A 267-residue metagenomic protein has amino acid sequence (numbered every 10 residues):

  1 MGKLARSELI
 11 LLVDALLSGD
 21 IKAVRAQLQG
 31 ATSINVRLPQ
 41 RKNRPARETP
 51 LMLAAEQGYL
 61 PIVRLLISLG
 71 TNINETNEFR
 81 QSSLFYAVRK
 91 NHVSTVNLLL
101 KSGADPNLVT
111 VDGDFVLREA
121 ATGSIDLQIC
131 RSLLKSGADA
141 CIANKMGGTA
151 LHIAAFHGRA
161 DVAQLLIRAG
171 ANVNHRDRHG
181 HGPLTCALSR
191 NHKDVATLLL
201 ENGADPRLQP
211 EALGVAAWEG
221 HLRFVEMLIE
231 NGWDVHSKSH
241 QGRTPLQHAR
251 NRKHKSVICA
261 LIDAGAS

Functional and structural regions predicted by a protein language model:
M1-A31, L38-E48, E56, S68: Intrinsically disordered, low-complexity regulatory segments in ankyrin-centric signaling systems
G2-D14, S136, E201-A212, E230-N231 (+2 more regions): Ankyrin-repeat-protein effector appendages
R6-L12, R37-P50, T76-S82, V109-V116 (+4 more regions): Ankyrin-repeat boundary/"N-cap" motif
D14-G19, L53-Y59, Y86-H92, E119-D126 (+4 more regions): Ankyrin repeat A-helix N-terminal signature
I21-L28, Y59-I67, H92-L100, I125-L134 (+4 more regions): Ankyrin repeat structural motif
S136, A143-G148, H152-H157: Solenoidal tandem-repeat scaffolds enriched in leucines and small polar residues
